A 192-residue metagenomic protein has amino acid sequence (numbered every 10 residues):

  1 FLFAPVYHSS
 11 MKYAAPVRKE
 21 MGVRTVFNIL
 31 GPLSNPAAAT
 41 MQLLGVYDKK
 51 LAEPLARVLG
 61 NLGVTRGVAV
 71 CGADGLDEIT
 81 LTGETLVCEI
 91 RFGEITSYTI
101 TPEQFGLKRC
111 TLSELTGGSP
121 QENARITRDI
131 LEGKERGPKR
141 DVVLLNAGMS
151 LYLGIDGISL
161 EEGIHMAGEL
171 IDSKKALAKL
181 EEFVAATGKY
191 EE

Functional and structural regions predicted by a protein language model:
L2-E192: Glycine-rich anion-binding loops and their surrounding alpha/beta cores
